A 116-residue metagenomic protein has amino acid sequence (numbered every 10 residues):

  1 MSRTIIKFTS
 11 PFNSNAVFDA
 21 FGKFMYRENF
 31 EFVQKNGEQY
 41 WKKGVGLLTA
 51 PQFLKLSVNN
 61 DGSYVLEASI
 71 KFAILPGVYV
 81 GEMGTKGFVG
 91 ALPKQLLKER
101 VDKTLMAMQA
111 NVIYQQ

Functional and structural regions predicted by a protein language model:
M1-Q116: Ser/Thr-rich, low-complexity intrinsically disordered terminal regions
